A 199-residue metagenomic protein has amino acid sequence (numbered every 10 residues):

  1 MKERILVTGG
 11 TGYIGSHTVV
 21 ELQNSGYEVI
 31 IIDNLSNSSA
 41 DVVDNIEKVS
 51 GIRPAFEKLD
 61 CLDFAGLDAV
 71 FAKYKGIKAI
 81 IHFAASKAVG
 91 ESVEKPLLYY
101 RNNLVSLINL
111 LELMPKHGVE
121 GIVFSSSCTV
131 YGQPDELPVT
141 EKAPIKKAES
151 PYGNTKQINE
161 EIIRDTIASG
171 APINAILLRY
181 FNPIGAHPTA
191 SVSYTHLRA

Functional and structural regions predicted by a protein language model:
M1-H187: N-terminal Rossmann-like NAD(P)+-binding domain of SDR-like oxidoreductases, especially those catalyzing
T8, S193-Y194: Glycine-rich Rossmann NAD(P)(H)-binding loop
P188-V192: Acceptor/aglycone-binding surface of glycosyltransferases and processive sugar-polymer synthases
T195-A199: Conserved small/polar residues in nucleotide/adenosyl-binding loops
